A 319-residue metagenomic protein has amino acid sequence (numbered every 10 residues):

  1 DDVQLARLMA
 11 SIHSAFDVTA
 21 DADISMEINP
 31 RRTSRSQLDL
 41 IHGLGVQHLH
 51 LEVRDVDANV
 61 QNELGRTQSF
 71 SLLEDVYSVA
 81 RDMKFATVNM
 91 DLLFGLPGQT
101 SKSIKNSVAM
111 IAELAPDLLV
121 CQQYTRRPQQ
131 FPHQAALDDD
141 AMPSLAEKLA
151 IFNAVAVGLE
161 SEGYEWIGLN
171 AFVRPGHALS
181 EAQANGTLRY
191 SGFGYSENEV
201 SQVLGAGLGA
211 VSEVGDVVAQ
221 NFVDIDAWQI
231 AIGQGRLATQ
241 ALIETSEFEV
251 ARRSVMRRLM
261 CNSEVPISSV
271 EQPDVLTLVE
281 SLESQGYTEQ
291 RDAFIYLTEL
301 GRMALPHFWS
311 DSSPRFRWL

Functional and structural regions predicted by a protein language model:
D1-S269: C-terminal scaffold of the Radical SAM
L149, Q272-P273, E299: An alpha-helix initiation/capping motif
E271-S284: Short amphipathic alpha-helical interaction segments
E283-A293: A short, conserved structural fragment
F294-T298: Minor-groove-contacting beta-hairpin "wing" of winged helix-turn-helix DNA-binding domains
L300-L319: Short, amphipathic alpha-helical interaction segments positioned at domain boundaries
